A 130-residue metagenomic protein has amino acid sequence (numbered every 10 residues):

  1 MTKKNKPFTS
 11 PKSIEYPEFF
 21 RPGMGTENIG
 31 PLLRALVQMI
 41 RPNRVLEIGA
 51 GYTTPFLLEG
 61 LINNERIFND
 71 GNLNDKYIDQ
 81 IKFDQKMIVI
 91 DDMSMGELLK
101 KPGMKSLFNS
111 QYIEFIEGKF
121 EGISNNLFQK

Functional and structural regions predicted by a protein language model:
N5-I40, P55-E59: Class I SAM-dependent methyltransferase Rossmann-like catalytic core, especially the SAM/SAH-binding loop
R34, Q38-K130: S-adenosylmethionine/decaboxylated-SAM
